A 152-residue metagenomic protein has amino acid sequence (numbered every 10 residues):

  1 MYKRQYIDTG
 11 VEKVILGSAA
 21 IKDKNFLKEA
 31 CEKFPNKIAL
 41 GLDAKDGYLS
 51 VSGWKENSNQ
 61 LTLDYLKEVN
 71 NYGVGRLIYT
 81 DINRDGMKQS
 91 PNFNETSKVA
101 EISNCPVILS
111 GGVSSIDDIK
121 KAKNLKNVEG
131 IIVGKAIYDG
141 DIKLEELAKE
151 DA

Functional and structural regions predicted by a protein language model:
K3-G10, N94-E129, L147: Catalytic cores of alpha/beta
R4-D85: Conserved anion-binding
I21, G112-V113, I137-Y138: Short, surface-exposed acidic/glycine-rich loop or hinge patches that mediate macromolecular interfaces
K24, N59, L63, S90-F93 (+2 more regions): Electropositive phosphate-/nucleotide-binding environments in soluble metabolic enzymes
F26-K33, I38, A100, I119 (+1 more regions): C-terminal helical cap(s) of enzyme catalytic domains, especially alpha/beta-barrels
L27-D43, K88-S115: Alpha-helix-loop-beta-strand connector modules within alpha/beta enzyme cores
A44-S50, Q89-N94, N127-I137: A broadly tuned preference for mixed-charge, low-complexity surface segments
D85, S115-D117, D139: Active-site environment of divalent metal-dependent phosphoester hydrolases
